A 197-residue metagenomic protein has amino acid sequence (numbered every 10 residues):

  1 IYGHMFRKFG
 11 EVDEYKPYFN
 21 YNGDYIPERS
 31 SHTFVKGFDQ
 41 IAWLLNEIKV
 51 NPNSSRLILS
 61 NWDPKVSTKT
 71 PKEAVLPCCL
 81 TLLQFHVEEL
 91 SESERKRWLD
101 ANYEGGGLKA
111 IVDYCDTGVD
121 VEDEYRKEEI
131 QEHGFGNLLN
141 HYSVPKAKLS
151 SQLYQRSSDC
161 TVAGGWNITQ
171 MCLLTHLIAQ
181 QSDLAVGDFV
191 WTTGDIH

Functional and structural regions predicted by a protein language model:
I1-H197: Terminal, non-catalytic protein-protein interaction segments that mediate quaternary/complex assembly
